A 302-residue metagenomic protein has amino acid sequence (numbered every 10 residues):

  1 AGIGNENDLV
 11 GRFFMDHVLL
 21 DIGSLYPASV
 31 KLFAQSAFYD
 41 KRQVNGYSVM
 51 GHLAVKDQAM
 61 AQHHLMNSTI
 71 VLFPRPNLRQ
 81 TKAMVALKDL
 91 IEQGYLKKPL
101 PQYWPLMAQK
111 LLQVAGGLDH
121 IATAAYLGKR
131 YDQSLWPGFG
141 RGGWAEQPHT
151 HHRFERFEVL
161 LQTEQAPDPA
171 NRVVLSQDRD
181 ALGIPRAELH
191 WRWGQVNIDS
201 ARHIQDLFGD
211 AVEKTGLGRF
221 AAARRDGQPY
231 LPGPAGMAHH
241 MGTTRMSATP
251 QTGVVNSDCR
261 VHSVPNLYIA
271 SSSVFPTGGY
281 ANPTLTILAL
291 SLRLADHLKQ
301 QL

Functional and structural regions predicted by a protein language model:
A1-R42, S271, T286, L290 (+1 more regions): Glycine-rich loop(s) and the adjacent beta-strand/alpha-helix scaffold that form part
V10, M241, G278: Short glycine-rich loop/turn motifs that provide flexible caps or phosphate-binding loops at active sites
G23, S263, G278-G279, A289: Active-site-proximal flexible loops/turns
P27-F33, S48-N266, F275, L294-L302: FAD-dependent oxidoreductase catalytic-site/capping-region signature
D199-R202, L285, A289: A generic "alpha-helical surface" signal
M241, N282-P283, L290: A generic structural signal for residues located within well-ordered alpha-helices of large catalytic or ligand-binding
S272-L285: Glycine-rich phosphate/pyrophosphate-binding beta-alpha loops
